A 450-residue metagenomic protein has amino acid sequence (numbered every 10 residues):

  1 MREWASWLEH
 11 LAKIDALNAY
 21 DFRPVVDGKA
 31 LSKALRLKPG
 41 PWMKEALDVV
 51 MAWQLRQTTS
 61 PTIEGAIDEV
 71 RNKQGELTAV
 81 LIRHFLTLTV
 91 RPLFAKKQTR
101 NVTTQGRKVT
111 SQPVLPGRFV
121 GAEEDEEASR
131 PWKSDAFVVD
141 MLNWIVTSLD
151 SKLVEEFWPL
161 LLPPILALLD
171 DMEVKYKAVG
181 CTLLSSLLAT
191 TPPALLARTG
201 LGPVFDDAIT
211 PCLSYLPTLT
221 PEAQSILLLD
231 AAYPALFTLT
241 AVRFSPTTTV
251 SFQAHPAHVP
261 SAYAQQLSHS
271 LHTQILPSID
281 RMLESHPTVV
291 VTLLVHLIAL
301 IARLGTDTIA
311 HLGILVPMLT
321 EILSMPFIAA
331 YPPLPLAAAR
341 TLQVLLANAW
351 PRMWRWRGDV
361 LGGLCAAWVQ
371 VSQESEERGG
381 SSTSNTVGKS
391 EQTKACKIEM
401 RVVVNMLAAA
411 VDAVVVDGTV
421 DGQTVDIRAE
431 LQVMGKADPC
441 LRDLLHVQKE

Functional and structural regions predicted by a protein language model:
M1-N72: Catalytic cores of the polymerase beta-like nucleotidyltransferase superfamily and closely associated nucleotide
E64, G117-F119, A128-T147, L161 (+6 more regions): HEAT-repeat alpha-solenoid elements in large eukaryotic scaffold proteins
E64, R71-S151, P159-K175, V179-A189 (+2 more regions): Extended alpha-helical scaffold segments
K73, L88, P92, K96 (+21 more regions): Residue-level signature of the C-terminal ends
Q74-L86, P116-F119, V154-P163, R198-T210 (+5 more regions): Core helices of alpha-solenoid repeat scaffolds
R100-E126, T249-H258, Q373-T393: Intrinsically disordered, low-complexity domain-flanking/linker segments in eukaryotic proteins, enriched
D125-S134, K152, P164-V179, L196 (+10 more regions): Short coil/turn segments at helix-helix junctions and helix-capping linkers within large alpha-helical proteins
S375-E450: Eukaryote-biased recognition of C-terminal alpha-helical segments
